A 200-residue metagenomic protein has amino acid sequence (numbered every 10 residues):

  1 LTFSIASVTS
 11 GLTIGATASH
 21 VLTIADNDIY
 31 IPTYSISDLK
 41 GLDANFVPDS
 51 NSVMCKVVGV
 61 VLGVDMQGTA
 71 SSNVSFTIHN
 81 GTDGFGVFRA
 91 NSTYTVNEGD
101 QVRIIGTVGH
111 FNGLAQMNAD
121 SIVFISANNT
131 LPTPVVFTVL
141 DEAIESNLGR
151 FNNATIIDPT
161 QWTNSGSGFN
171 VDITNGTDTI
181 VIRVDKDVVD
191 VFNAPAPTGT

Functional and structural regions predicted by a protein language model:
L1-Y30: Short boundary segments that mark the start of a structured unit
Y30-T200: OB-fold single-stranded nucleic acid-binding module
